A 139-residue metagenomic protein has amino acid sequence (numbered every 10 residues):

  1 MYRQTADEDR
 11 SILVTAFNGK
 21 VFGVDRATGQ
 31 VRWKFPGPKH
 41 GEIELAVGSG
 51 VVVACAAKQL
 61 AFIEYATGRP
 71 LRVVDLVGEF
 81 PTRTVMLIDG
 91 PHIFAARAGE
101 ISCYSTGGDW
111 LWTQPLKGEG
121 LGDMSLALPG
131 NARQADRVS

Functional and structural regions predicted by a protein language model:
M1-S139: Secretory-pathway ectodomains
